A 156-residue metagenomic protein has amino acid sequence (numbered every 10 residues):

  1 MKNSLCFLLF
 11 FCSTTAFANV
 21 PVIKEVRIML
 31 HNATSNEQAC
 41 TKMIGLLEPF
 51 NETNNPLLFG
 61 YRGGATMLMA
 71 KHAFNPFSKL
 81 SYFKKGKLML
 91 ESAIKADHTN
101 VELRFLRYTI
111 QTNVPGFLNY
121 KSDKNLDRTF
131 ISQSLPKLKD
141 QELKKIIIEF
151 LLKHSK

Functional and structural regions predicted by a protein language model:
M1-I23: Bacterial Sec-dependent N-terminal signal peptides
H31-T34, G63, L68-F77, N113-L118: Short coil/turn linking the two alpha-helices of tandem helical-hairpin repeats
N32-L46, K79-K87, K121: Helix-turn-helix repeat elements of alpha-solenoid scaffolds
E48-P49, I94-K95, Q133: Conserved structural position within tetratricopeptide repeats
E52-T53, H98: Short coil turns that delineate tetratricopeptide repeat
D123-K156: Terminal, low-structured helical/coil segments at or just beyond the last alpha-helical repeat
